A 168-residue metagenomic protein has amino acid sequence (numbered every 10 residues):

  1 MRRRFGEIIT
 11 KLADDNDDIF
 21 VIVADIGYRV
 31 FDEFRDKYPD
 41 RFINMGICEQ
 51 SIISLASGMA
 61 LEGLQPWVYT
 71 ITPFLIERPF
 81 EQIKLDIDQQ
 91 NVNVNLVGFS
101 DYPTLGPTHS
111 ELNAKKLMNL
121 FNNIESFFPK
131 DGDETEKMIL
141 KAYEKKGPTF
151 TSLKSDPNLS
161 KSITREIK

Functional and structural regions predicted by a protein language model:
M1-K168: Thiamine diphosphate
